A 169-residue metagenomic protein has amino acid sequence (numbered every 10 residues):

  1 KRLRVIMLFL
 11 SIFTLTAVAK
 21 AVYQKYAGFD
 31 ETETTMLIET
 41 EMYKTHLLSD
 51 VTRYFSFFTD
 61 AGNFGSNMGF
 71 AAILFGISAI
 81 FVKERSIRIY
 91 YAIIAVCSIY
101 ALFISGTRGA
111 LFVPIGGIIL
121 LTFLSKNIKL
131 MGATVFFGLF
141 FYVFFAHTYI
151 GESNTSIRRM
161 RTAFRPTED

Functional and structural regions predicted by a protein language model:
R4-I38, M42-D50, S56-L124, L139: Alpha-helical transmembrane segments of multi-pass inner-membrane proteins
A19, Q24-F29, S105, T122-E168: A membrane-periplasm/extracellular boundary helix in multi-pass inner-membrane enzymes that assemble envelope glycans
